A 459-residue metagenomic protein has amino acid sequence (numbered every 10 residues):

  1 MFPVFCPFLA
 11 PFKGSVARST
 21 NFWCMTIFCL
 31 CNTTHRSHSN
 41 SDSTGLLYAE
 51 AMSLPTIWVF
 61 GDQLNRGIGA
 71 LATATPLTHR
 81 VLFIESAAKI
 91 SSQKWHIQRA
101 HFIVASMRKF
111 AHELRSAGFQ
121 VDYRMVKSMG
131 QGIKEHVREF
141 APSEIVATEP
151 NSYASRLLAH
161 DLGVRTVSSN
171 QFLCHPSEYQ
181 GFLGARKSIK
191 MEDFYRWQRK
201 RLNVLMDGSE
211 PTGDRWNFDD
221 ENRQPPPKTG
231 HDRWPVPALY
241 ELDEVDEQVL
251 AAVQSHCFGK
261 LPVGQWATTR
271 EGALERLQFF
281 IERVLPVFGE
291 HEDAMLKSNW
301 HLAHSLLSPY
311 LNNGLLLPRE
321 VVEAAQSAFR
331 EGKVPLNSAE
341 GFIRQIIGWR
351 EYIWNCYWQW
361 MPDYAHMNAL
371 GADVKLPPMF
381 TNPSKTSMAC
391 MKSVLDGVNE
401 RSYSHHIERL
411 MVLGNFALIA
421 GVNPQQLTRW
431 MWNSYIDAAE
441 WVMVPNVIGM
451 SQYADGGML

Functional and structural regions predicted by a protein language model:
V4, A10, V16-A17, D42 (+1 more regions): Acidic, Ala/Val/Gly-enriched low-complexity intrinsically disordered segments
C6, C24, C29-C31: Cysteine-centered motifs
N21, N32-D42: Intrinsic-disorder-associated, low-complexity terminal segments enriched in Asp/Asn/His/Tyr and depleted of Lys/Arg
M52-D122: N-terminal beta-strand-loop-alpha-helix module at the start of alpha/beta ligand-binding or catalytic domains
D122-G130: Short beta->alpha junction loops
M129-W266: Beta-rich, aromatic/charged-enriched effector core domains that present basic-aromatic interfaces for binding
P225-S402, L418-I419, W430-A454: Catalytic cores of enzymes that engage adenine nucleotides and/or redox cofactors via long glycine-rich, Lys/Arg/His
L413-A417: Alpha-helical support elements that line or immediately flank enzyme active sites and cofactor-binding pockets
